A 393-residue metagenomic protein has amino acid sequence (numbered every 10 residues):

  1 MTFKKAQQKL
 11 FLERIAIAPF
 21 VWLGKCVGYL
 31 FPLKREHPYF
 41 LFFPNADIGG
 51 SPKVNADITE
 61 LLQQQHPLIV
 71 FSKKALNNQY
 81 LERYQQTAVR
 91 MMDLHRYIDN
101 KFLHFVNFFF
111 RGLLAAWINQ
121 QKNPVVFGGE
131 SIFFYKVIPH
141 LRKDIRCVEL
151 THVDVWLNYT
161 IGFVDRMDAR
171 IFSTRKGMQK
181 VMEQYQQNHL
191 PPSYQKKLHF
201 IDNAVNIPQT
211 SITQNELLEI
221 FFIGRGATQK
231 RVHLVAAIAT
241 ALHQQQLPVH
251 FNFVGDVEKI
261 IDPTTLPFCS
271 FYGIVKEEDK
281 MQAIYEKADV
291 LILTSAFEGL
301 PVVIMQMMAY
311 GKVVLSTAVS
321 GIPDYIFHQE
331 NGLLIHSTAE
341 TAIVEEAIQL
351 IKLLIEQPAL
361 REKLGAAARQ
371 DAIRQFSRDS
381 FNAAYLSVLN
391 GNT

Functional and structural regions predicted by a protein language model:
A18-P19, L30-R35, N45-I48, Q65-H104 (+2 more regions): N-terminal strand-loop element at the rim of the active site of nucleotide-sugar-dependent glycosyltransferases
G50-D57, L218, A227-A241: A conserved mid-protein helix/loop that constitutes part of the nucleotide-sugar donor-binding site
M91, I260-D279: Nucleotide-activated donor-binding/catalytic signature segment of Leloir-type glycosyltransferases, i.e., the conserved
K136-V137, L157-T160, M167-K197: A short, active-site helix/loop in glycosyltransferases that binds the activated sugar's phosphate group
A283-A288: Short alpha-helical donor nucleotide-sugar binding micro-motif in glycosyltransferases
A296: Aromatic "clamp/platform" in nucleotide-sugar-dependent glycosyltransferases that forms part of the donor/acceptor
V313-S316, I326: Short hydrophobic beta-strand element within catalytic cores of glycosyltransferases and related nucleotide-activated
P323-K352: Change "using UDP/GDP/dTDP sugars" to "using nucleotide sugars
